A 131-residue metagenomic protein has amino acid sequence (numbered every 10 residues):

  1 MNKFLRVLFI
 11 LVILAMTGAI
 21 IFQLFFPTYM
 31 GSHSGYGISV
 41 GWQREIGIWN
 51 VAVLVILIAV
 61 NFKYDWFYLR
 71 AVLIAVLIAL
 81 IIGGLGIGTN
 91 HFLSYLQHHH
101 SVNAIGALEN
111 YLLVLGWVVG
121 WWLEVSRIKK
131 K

Functional and structural regions predicted by a protein language model:
M1-A15: Cytosolic juxtamembrane helix and N-cap/initiation of the first transmembrane helix
M1-F4, F62-R70, K129-K131: Membrane-interface helix-boundary motifs at transmembrane edges
L14-Q23, V40-N61: Core segments of alpha-helical transmembrane spans in multipass integral membrane proteins
S32-G41, Q97-E109: Non-cytosolic membrane-interface motifs at loop->transmembrane helix junctions
A52-V53, L73-H91, Y111-W117: Hydrophobic alpha-helical membrane segments
I56-I78: Juxtamembrane helix-break-helix junctions at the cytosolic face of small multi-pass alpha-helical membrane proteins
F62, W66-F67, L85-G106: Membrane-helix boundary connector in multi-pass membrane proteins
L113-K131: Membrane-water interface at the C-terminal end of transmembrane alpha helices
